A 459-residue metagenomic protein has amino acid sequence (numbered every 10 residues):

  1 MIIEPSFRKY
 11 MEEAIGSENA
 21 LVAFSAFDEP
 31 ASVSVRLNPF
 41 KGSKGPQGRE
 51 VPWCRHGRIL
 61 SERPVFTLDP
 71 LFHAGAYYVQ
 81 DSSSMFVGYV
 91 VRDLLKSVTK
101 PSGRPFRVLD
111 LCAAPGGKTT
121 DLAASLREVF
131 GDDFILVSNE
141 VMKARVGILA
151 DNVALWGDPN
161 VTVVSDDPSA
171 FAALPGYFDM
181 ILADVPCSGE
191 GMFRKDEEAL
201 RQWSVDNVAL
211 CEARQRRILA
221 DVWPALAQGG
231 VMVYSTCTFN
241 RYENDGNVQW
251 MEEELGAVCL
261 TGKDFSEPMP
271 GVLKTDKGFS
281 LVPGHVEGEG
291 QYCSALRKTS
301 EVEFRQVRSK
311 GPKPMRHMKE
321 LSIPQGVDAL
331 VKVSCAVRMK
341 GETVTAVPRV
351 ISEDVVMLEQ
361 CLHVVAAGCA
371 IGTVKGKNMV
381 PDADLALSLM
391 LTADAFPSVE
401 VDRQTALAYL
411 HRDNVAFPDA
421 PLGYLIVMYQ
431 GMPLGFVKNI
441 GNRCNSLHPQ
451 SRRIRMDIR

Functional and structural regions predicted by a protein language model:
M1-K41, E289-Y292, T299-R459: Polybasic, low-complexity RNA-engagement segments
L68-V98, D110: SAM-dependent Rossmann-like transferase core, predominantly class I methyltransferases with a strong bias toward
P101-A114: Conserved class I S-adenosyl-L-methionine
G103-R104, A170-D184: A short acidic, Gly/Pro-enriched loop at the edge of an enzyme's catalytic core that lines a small-molecule cofactor
T119-A123: Conserved SAM-dependent methyltransferase scaffold
G131, L226-Q228: Helix-to-beta-strand junctions that scaffold the AdoMet/dcAdoMet cofactor pocket in Class I SAM-dependent enzymes
V141-G176: S-adenosyl-L-methionine
A144, D179-A220, C237-N244, F265-S266: Mobile active-site "lid"/loop adjacent to the S-adenosyl-L-methionine
